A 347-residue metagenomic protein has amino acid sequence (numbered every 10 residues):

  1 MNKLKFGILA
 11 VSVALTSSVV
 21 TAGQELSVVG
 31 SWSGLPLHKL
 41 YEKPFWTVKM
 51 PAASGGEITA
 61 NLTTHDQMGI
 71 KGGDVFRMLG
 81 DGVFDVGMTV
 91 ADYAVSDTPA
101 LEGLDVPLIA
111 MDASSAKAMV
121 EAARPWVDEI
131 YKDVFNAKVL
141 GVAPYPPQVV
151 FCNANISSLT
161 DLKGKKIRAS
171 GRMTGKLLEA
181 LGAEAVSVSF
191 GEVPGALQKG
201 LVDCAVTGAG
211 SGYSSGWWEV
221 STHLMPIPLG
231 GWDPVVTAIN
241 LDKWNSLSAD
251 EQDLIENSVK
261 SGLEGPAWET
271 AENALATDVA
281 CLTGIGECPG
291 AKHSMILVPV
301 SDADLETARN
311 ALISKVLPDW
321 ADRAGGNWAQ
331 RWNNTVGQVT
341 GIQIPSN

Functional and structural regions predicted by a protein language model:
M1-I8: Bacterial N-terminal signal peptides that target proteins for export
L9-L15: Hydrophobic helical h-region of N-terminal Sec-dependent signal peptides in bacterial secretory/periplasmic proteins
S17, V127, L263-P266: A short hydrophobic/aromatic micro-motif that marks alpha-helical segments and, especially, helix-coil
S18-A22: Sec/Tat signal peptide C-region and signal peptidase I cleavage site
G23-S115, K132-N347: N-terminal secretory/targeting leader peptides
A118-N136: Hinge/lid segment of periplasmic solute-binding proteins
